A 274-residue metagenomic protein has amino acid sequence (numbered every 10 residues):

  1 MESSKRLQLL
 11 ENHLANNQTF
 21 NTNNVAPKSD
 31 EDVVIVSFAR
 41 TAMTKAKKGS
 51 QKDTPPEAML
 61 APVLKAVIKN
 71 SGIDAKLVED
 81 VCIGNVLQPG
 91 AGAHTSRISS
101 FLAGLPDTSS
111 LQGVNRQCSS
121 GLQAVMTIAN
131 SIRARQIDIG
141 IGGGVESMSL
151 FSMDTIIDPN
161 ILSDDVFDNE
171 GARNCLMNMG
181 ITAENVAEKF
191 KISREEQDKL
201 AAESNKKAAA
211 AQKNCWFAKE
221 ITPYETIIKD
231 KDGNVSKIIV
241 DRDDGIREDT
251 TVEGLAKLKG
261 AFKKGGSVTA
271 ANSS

Functional and structural regions predicted by a protein language model:
M1-L9: Helix-enriched interaction subdomains in cytosolic or periplasmic regions, typified by TIR/SEFIR signaling/NADase cores
L9-V25, D30-V34, A39-A42, D53-P62 (+2 more regions): N-terminal extracellular/periplasmic Venus flytrap/periplasmic-binding protein-like
N17-A91, T95-A103, S110-G113, C118 (+2 more regions): Conserved active-site "lid/cap" helical segment
T44-K45, G92, G121-M126, E146-M153: Short glycine/serine/threonine-rich phosphate/pyrophosphate-binding segments that cradle anionic phosphate groups
C82-I139, N174-I181, D249-S274: Conserved catalytic cysteine-centered active-site region of acyl-thioester-dependent Claisen-condensing enzymes
V114-E146, A187-W216: Active-site-proximal alpha-helical scaffold in enzymes
D138-V186, F190: Flexible glycine-/small-residue-enriched beta->alpha junction loops that bind anionic phosphate/pyrophosphate groups
